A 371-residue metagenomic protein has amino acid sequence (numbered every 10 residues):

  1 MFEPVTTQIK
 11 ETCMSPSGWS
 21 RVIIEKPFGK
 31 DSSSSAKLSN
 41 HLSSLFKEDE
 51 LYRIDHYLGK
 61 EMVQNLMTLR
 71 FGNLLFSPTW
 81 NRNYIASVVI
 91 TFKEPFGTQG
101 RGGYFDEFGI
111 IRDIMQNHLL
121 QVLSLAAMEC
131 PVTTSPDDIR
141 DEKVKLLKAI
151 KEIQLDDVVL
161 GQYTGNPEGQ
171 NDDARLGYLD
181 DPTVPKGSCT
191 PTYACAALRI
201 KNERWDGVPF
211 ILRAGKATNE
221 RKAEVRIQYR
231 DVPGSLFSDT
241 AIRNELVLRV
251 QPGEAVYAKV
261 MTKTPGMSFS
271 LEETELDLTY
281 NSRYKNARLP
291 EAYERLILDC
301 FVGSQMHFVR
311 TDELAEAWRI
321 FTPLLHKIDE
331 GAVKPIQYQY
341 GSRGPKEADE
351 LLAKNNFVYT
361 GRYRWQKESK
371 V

Functional and structural regions predicted by a protein language model:
M1-V371: Secretory/organelle targeting and membrane-embedding segments
